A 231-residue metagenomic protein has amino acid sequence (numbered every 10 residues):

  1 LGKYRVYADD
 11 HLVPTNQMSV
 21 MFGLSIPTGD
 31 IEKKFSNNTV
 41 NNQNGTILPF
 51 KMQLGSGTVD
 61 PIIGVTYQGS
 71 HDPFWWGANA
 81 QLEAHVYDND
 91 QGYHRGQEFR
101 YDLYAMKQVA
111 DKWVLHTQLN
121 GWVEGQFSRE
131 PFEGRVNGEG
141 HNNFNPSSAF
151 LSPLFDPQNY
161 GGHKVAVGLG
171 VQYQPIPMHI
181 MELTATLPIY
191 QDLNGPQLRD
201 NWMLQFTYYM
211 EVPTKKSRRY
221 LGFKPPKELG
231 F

Functional and structural regions predicted by a protein language model:
L1-D88, L151, N159: Outer-membrane pore/translocation modules
V59-E124: Aromatic-anchored, glycine/proline-accented short structural segments that stabilize local strand-turns or short
R95-F231: Outer membrane beta-barrel transmembrane domains
